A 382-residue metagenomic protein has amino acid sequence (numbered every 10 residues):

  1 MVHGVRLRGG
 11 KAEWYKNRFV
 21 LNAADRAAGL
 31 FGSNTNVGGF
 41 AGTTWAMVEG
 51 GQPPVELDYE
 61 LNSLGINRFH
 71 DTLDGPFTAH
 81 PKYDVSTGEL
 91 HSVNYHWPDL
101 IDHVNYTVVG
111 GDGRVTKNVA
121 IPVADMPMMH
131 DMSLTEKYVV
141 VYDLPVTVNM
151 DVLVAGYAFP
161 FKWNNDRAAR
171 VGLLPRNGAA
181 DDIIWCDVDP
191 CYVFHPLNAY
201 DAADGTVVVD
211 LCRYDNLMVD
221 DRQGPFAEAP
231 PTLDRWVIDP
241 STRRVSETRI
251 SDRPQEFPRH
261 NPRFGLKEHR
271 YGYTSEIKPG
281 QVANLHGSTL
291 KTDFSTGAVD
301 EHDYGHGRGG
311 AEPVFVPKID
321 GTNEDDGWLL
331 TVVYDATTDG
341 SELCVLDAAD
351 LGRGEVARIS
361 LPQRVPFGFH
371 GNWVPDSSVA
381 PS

Functional and structural regions predicted by a protein language model:
M1-S382: Beta-propeller domains
